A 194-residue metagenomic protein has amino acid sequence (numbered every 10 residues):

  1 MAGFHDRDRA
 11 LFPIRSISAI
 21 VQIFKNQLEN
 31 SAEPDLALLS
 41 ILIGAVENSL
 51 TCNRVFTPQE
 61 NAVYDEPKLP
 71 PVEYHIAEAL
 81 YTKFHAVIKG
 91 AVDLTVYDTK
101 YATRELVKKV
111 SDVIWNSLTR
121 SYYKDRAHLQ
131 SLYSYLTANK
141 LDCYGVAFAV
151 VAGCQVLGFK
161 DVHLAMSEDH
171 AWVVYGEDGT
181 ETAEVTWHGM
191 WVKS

Functional and structural regions predicted by a protein language model:
G3-L136: Secondary-structure boundary elements
K124-H128, A138, Y144-S194: Hydrophobic/aromatic-rich core segments of domains that either
